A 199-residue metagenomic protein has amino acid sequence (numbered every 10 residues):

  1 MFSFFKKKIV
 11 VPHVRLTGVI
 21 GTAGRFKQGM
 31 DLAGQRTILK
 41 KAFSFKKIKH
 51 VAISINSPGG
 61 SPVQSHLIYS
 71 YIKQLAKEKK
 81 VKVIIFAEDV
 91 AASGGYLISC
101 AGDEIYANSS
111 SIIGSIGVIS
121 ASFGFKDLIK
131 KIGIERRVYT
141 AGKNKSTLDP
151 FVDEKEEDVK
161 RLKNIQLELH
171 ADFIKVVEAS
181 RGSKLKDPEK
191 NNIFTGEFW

Functional and structural regions predicted by a protein language model:
M1-V81, V90-L97, A101-S183: Small-residue-centered hinge/linker elements
I84-A92, N191-E197: Glycine-rich beta-to-alpha transition loops that act as phosphate-gripper elements at the mouths of alpha/beta enzyme
F173-W199: Secondary-structure end/capping motifs
